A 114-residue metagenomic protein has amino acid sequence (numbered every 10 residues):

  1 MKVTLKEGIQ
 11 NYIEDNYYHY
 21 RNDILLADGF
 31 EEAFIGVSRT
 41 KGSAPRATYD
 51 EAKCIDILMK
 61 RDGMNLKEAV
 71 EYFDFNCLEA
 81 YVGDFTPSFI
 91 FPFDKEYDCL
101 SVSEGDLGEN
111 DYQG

Functional and structural regions predicted by a protein language model:
K2-Y112: C-terminal alpha-helical interaction appendages
